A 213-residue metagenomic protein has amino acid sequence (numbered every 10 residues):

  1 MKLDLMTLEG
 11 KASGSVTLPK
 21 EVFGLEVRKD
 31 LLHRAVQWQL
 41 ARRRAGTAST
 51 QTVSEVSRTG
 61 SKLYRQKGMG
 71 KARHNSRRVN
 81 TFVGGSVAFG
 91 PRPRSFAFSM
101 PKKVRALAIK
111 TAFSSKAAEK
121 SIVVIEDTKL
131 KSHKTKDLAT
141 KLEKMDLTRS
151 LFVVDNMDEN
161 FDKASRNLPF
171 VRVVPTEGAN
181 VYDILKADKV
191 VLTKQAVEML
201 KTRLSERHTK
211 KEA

Functional and structural regions predicted by a protein language model:
M1-A45, G90-A213: Extended polybasic, low-complexity segments that bind anionic RNA or targeting/receptor surfaces
L31-K67: A short, flexible low-complexity segment enriched in Lys/Arg and Gly/Pro that occurs in N-terminal basic tails
V53-G90: Glycine/serine-rich anion-binding loops at beta->alpha junctions that coordinate negatively charged ligand groups
